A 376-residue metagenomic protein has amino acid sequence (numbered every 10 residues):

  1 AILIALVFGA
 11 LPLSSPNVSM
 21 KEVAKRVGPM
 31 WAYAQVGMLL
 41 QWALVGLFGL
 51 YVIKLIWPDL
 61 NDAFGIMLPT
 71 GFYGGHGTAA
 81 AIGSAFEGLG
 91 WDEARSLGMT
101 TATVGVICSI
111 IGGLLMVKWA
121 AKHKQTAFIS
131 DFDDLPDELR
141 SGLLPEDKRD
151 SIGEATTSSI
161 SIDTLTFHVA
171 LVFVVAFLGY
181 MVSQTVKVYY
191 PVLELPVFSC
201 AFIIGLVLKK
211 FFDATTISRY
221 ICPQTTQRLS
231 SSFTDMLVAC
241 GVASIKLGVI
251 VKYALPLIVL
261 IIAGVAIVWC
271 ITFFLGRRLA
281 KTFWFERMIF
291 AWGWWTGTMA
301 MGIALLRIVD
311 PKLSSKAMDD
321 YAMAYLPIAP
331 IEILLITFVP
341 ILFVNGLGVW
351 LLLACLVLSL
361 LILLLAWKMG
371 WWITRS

Functional and structural regions predicted by a protein language model:
A1, D92-T101, V186-F198, I221-Q227 (+2 more regions): Interfacial loop-to-helix junctions that mark the boundaries of transmembrane helices in multi-pass membrane
A1, L11-S19, R149-T157, T166-R228: Structural signature of multi-pass alpha-helical membrane transport proteins
A1-K25, I203-F212, Q227-K252, I271: Hydrophobic transmembrane alpha-helices of secondary-active transporters and Na+-translocating membrane complexes
A1-V7, D62-P69, V192-I204, L229 (+4 more regions): Structural signature of hydrophobic alpha-helical transmembrane segments
S14-Y33, D213-Q227, S244-I258, A280-W284 (+1 more regions): Interfacial helix-loop-helix linkers and transmembrane-helix boundary segments in multi-pass membrane proteins
W57-E93, L97, V104, M116 (+2 more regions): Alpha-helical membrane segments and immediately flanking helix-loop junctions that form or couple to the substrate/ion
A121-T166, D213-I217, W371-S376: Intrinsically disordered, low-complexity non-transmembrane regions of multi-pass membrane transporters
C240, L247, L257, I261-W371: C-terminal transmembrane helix pair
